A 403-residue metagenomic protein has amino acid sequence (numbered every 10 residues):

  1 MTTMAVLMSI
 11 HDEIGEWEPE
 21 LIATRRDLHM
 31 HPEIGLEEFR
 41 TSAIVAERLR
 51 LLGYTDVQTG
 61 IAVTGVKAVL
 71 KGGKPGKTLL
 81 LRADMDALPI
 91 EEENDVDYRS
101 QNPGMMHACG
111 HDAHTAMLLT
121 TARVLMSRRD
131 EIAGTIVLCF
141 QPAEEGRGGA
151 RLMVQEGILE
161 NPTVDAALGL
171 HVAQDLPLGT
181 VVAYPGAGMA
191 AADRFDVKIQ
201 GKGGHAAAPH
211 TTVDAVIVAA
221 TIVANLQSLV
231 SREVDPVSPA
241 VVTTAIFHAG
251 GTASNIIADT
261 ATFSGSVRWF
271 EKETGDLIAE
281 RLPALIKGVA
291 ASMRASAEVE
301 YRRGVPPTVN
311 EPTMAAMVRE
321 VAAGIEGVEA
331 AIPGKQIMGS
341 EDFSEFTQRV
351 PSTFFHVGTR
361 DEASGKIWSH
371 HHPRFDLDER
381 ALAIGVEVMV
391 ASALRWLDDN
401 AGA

Functional and structural regions predicted by a protein language model:
M1-A5, I217-A403: Metal-dependent amide/peptide-bond hydrolase catalytic core, centered on the "pita-bread" metallohydrolase fold
T3-H107, D112, A116-I132: Acidic/His- and Gly-rich active-site-bordering loop/insert found across diverse amide/peptide-bond hydrolases
L28, A68, L81, H111 (+8 more regions): Divalent metal-coordination and catalytic microenvironments
E33, D84-D86, A143, A173 (+2 more regions): Active-site beta-loop-alpha junctions enriched in small/polar residues
V66, L88-I90, N94-M106, D112-A113 (+3 more regions): Histidine/acidic-residue-rich, glycine-tolerant segments that coordinate divalent metal ions
L70, I199-G201, V267: Hydrophobic beta-strand positions in extracellular immunoglobulin-like domains
R82, E91, F195-V197, F354-T359: Non-cysteine beta-strand/loop elements that form the S-adenosyl-L-methionine
